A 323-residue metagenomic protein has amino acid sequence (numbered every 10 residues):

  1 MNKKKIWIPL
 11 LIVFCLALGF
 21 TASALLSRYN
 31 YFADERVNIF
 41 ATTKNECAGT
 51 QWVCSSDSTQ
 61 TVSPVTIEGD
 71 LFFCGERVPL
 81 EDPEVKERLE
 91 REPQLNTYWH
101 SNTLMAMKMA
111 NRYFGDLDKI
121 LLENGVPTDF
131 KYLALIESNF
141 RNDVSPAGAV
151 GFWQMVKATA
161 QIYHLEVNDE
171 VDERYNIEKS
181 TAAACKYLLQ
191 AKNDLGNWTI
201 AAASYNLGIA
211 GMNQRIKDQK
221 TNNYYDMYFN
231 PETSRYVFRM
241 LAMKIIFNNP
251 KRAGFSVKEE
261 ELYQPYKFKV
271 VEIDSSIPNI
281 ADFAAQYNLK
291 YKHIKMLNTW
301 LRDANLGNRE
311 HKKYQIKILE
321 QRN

Functional and structural regions predicted by a protein language model:
W7-G125: An acidic, Gly/Ser/Thr/Pro-rich helix-cap/linker signature
W99, T103-F114, E123-V126, S145-W153 (+5 more regions): Solvent-exposed, acidic/flexible segments
V126-R141, A201-L207, K244, I294-L297: Short, functionally critical alpha-helical segments immediately adjacent to catalytic or ligand/cofactor-binding
G148-D169, T181-A184, L188, M212-R215: Substrate-binding/active-site groove segments that recognize and process beta-1,4-linked N-acetyl-hexosamine
L188-R215: Catalytic and binding regions of secreted/periplasmic enzymes and modules that target cell-wall glycans
P231-G254: Catalytic cores of secreted or luminal carbohydrate-active enzymes
K258-N288: Primarily a LysM-type cell-wall glycan-binding module
K295-N323: Extracellular LysM carbohydrate-binding repeats and other cell-envelope/extracellular binding modules
